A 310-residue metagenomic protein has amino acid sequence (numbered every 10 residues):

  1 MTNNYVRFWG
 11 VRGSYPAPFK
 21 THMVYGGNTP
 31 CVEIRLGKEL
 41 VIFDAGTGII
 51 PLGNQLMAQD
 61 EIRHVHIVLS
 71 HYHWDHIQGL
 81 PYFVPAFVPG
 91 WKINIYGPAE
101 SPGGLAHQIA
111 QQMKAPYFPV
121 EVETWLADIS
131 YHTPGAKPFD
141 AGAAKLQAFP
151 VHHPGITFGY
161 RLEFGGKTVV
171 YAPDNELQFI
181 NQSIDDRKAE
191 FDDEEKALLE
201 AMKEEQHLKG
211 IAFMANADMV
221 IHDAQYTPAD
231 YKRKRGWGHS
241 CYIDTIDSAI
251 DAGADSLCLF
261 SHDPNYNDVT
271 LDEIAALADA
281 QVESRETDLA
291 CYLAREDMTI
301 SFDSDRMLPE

Functional and structural regions predicted by a protein language model:
T2-D60, F158-Q178: Conserved beta-strand hairpin/beta-sheet module of binuclear metal-dependent hydrolase folds, prominently
N3, I93, P98-I156, G165: Metallo-beta-lactamase
N4-Y5, E61, Q147, Y292 (+1 more regions): Extended recognition/assembly regions associated with phosphoester-bond processing machinery
C31-R35, S130-F260, L271-A276, S284 (+1 more regions): Metal-dependent phosphodiesterase/nuclease catalytic metal-binding core
I42-G46, V65-H73, G97, V170-P173 (+4 more regions): Active-site neighborhood of phospho(di)ester-bond hydrolases with catalytic His/Asp-centered motifs
T47-Y96: Active-site metal-binding motif and surrounding structural segment of the metallo-beta-lactamase
G90-I93, A252-L257, T287-L289: A short helix->loop->beta-strand "cap" motif at the edges of active sites that frequently abuts
Y266-D297: Short acidic, glycine/proline-enriched helix-loop-strand junctions
